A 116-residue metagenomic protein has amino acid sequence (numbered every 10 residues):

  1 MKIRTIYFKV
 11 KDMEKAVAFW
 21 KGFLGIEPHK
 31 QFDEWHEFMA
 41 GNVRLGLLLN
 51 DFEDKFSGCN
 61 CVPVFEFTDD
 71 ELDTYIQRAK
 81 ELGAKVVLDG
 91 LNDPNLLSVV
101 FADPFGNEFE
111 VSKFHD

Functional and structural regions predicted by a protein language model:
M1, D33, P94-L96: Loop/turn position at the start of each blade in beta-propeller repeats
M1-V17, R44, V62-P63, H115-D116: N-terminal beta-strand motif that seeds the catalytic metal site of vicinal oxygen chelate
I3-V10, M39, D54-R78, L97-A102: Vicinal oxygen chelate
E14-I26: Amphipathic alpha-helical segments
K15-A16, D33, T74: Short Gly/charged-rich anion-binding patches and loops
E27-N60, E108-F114: Conserved short beta-strand elements that form part of the metal-binding/catalytic scaffold of enzyme active sites
I76-Q77, E81-D116: Vicinal oxygen chelate
